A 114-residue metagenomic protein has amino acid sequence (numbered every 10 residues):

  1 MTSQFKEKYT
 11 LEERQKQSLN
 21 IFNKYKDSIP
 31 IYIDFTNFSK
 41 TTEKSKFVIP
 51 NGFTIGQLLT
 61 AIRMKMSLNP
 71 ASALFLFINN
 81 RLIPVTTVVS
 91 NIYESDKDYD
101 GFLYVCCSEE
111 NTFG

Functional and structural regions predicted by a protein language model:
M1-G114: Ubiquitin system architectures
